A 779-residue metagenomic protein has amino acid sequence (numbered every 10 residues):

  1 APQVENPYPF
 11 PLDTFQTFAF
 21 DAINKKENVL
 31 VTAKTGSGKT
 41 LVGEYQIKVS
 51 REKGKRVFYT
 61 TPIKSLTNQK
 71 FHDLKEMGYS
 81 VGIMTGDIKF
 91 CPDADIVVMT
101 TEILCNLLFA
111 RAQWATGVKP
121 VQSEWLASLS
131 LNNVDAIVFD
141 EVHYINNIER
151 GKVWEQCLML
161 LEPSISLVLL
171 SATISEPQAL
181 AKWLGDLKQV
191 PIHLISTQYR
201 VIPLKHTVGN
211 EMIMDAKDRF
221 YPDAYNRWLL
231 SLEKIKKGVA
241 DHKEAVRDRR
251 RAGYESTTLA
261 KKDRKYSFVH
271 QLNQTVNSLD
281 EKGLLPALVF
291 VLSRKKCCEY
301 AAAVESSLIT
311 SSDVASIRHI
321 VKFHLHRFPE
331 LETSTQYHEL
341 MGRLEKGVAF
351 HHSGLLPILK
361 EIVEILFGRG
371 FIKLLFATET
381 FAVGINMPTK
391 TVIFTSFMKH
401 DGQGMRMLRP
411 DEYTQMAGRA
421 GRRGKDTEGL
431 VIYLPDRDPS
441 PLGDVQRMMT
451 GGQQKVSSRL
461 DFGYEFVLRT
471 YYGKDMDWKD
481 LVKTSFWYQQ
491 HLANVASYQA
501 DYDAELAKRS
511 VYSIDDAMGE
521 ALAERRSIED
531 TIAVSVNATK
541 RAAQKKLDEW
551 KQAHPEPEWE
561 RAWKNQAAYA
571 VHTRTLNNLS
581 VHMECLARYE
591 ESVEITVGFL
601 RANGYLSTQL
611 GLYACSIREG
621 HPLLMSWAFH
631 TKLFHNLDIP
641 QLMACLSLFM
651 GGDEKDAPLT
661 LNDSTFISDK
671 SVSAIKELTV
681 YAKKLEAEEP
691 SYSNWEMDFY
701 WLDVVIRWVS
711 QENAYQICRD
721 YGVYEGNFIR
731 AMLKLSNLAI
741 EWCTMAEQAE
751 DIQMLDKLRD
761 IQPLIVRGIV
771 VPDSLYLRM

Functional and structural regions predicted by a protein language model:
A1-V29, K55, V118, P203 (+5 more regions): Helicase-associated low-complexity/disordered flanking segments
F10-P203, G209, P286-V291, C298-S312: Conserved P-loop/Walker A NTP-binding site and adjacent catalytic elements of P-loop NTPases
F58-T60, N68, K75-M84, S267 (+8 more regions): Conserved C-terminal RecA-like helicase domain
D93-F109, K346-K360, I365-M387: Conserved two-lobed SF2 helicase motor
C105, V142-N146, A349, A382 (+2 more regions): Catalytic acidic motif of RecA-like/P-loop NTPases
M159, S166-V168, T173-G185, Q189-A303 (+2 more regions): Conserved interdomain linker/interface between the two RecA-like ATPase lobes of SF2 helicase motors
A349, G354, G368-I372, R459-M779: Non-catalytic terminal extensions of ATP-dependent helicases
M387, T391-D401, R406-R447: Conserved segment of the helicase C-terminal RecA-like domain
